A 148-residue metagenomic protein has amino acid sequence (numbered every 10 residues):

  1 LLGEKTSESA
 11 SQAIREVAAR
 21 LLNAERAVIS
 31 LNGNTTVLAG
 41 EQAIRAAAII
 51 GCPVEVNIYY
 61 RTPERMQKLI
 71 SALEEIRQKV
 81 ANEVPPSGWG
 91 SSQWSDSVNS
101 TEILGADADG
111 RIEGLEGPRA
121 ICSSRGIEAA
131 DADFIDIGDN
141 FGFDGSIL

Functional and structural regions predicted by a protein language model:
L1-E55, P63-R65: Electropositive, gly/pro-rich neighborhoods at or near active sites that engage anionic ligands
N23, N32-N34, N57, N82 (+2 more regions): Detector for Asparagine
R45-F134: Long, charge-dense
I137-L148: Charge-patterned, long linear interaction tracts outside catalytic cores
